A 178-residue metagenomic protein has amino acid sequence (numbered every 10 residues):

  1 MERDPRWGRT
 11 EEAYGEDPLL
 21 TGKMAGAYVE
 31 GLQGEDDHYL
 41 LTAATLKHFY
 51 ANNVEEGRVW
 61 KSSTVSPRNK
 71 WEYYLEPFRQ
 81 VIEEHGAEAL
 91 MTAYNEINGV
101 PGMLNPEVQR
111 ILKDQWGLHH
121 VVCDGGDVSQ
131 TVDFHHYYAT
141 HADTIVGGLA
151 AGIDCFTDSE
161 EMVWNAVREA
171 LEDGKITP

Functional and structural regions predicted by a protein language model:
M1-P178: Glycoside hydrolase catalytic-domain context in secreted enzymes
